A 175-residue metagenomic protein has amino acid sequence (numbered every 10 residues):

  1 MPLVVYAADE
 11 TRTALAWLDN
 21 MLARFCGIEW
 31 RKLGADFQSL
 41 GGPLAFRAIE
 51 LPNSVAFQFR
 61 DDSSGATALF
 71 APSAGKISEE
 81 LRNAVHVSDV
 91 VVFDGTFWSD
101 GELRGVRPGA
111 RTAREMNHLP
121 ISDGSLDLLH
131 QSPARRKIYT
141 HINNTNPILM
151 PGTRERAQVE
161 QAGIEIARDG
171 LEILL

Functional and structural regions predicted by a protein language model:
M1, A23-C26, L44, H86 (+2 more regions): Structured loop/turn residues at beta-strand edges in well-structured enzyme cores
M1-I28: Active-site HxH/HxHxD metal-binding segment of metal-dependent hydrolases
V5-A7, F70, Y139: Structural beta-sheet core signal
D9-A16, D100, T145-L149, L174: Short, charged/polar "capping" segments at the starts of alpha-helices and the immediately preceding loops
L22, G34-F37, G152, R156-V159: Short, low-complexity, polybasic intrinsically disordered segments
G27-W30, F46, I164: Generic structural signal for residues in well-ordered beta-strands
K32-H86, D169-L175: Core dinuclear metal-dependent hydrolase active-site scaffold
G65-T67, G75-G170: Cap/insert and terminal regions of metallo-dependent hydrolase folds
